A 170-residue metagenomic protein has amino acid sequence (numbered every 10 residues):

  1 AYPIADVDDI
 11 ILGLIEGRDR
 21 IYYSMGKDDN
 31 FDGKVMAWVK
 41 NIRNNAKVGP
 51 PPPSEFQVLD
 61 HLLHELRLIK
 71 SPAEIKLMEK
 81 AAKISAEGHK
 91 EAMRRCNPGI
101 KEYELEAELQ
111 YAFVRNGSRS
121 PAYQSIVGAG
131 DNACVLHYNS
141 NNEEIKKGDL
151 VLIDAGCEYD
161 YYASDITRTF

Functional and structural regions predicted by a protein language model:
A1-E87: A composition/biophysics-driven feature that prefers long, compositionally simple stretches
M36-A46, Q57-L62, I100-F170: Short catalytic-site patches enriched in acidic/histidine residues that coordinate or position cofactors/metals
R67-G117, Y123: Active-site pocket-lining segments that scaffold enzyme catalytic pockets across diverse folds
